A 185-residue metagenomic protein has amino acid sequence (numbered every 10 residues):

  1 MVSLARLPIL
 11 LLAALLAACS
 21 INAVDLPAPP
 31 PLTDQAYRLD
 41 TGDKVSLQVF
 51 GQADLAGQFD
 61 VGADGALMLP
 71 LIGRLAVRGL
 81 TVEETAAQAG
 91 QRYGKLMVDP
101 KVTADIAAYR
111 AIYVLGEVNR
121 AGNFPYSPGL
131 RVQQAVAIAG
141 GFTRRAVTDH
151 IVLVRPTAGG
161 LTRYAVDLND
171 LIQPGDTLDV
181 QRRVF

Functional and structural regions predicted by a protein language model:
M1-A17: Sec-dependent bacterial lipoprotein signal peptides
V2-L4, C19-F185: Ser/Thr/Pro/Gly-biased, low-complexity, turn-/loop-rich segments that often occur immediately after N-terminal
